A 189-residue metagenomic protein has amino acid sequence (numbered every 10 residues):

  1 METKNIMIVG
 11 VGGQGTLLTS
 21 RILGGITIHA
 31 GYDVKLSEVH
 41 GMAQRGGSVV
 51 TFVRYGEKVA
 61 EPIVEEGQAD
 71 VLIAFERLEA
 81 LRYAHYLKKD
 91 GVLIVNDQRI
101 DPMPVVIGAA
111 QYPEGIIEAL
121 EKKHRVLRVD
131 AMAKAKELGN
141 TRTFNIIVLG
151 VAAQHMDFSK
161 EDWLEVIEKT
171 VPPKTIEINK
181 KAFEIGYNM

Functional and structural regions predicted by a protein language model:
M1-M189: Active-site cofactor/cluster-binding pocket
